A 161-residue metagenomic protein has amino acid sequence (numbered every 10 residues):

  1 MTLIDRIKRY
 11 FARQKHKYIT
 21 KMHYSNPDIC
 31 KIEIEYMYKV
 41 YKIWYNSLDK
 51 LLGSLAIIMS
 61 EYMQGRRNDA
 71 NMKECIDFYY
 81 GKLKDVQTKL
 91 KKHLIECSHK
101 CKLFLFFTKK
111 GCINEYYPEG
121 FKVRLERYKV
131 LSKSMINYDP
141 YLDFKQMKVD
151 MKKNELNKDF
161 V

Functional and structural regions predicted by a protein language model:
L3-F11: Short, positively charged, Ser/Thr-rich terminal linear motifs in low-complexity/disordered regions that act as
K8, K50-L52, K145: Generic signature of intrinsically disordered, low-complexity, basic-rich segments and short cationic peptides
H16-S47: N-terminal topogenic membrane-targeting module
T20, N68, D150: Alpha-helical and His/Cys-centered functional microenvironments
Y45-N137: Acidic, low-complexity, intrinsically disordered interaction modules
N137-K145: Cytosol-/stroma-facing membrane-proximal "stalk/adaptor" domains immediately downstream of transmembrane anchors
F144-V161: Short acidic, low-complexity intrinsically disordered linear motifs used for protein-protein interactions
